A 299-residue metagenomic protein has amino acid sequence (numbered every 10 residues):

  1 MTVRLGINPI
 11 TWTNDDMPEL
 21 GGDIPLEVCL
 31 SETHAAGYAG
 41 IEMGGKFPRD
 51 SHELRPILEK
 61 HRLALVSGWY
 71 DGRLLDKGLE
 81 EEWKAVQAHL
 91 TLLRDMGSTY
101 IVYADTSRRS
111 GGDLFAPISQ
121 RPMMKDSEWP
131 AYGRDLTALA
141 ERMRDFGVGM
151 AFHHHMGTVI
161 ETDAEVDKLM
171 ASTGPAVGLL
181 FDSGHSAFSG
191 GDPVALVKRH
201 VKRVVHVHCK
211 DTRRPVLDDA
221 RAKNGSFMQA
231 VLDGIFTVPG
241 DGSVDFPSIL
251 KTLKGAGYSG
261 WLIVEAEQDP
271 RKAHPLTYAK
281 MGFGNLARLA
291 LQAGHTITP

Functional and structural regions predicted by a protein language model:
M1-T2, S31-A35, P48-S67, A88-S98 (+4 more regions): Acidic (Asp/Glu)-rich catalytic clusters
T2-G6, G40, A64-S67, T99-V102 (+4 more regions): Structural preference for beta-strand elements that scaffold enzyme active sites
I7, T33, I41, L58 (+7 more regions): Conserved, mostly hydrophobic/aromatic
T11-I24, R73-E82, R121-E128, T237-G240: Active-site mouth loops of central-metabolism enzymes
P18-E32, E82-L92, S189-V197, F246-I249: Short, acidic/polar
L20-I24, R108-I118, V216-Q229: Short, flexible, mixed-charge acidic loops at enzyme active sites
I41, G133-S243, A293-T298: Acidic/histidine-rich catalytic cores of soluble enzymes
I57, L79-G178, T296: Active-site acidic/histidine proton-transfer and metal-coordination neighborhood in alpha/beta enzyme cores
